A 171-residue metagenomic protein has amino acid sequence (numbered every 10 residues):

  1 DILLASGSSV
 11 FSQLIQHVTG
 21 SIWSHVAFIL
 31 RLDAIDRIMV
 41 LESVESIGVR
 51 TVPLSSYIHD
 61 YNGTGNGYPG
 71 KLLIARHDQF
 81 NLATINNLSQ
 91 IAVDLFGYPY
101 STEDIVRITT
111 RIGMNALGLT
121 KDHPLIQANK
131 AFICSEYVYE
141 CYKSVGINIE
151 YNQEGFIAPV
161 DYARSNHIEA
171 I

Functional and structural regions predicted by a protein language model:
D1-I171: Cysteine-nucleophile amide-bond enzymes
